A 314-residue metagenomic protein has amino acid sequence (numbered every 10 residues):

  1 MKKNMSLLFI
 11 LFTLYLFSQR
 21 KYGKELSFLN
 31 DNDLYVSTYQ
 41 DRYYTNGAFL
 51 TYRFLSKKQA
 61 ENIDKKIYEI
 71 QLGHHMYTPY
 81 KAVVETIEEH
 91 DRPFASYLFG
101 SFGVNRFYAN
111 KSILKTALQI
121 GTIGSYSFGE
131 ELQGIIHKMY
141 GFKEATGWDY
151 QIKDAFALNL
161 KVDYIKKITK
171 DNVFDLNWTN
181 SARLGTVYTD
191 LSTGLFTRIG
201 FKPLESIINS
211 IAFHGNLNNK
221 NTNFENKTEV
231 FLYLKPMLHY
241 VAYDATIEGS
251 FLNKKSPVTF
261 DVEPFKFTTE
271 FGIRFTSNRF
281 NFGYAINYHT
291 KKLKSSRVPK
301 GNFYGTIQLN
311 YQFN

Functional and structural regions predicted by a protein language model:
M1-G23, Y311-F313: Bacterial Sec-dependent N-terminal signal peptides
Y22-E61: N-terminal ordered "arm"
L26-N32, Y68-M76, L118-G124, W178-T186 (+4 more regions): Transmembrane beta-barrel strands of outer-membrane/channel proteins
S37-Y43, K111, K153, A182-S192 (+2 more regions): Solvent-exposed loop/turn segments connecting transmembrane beta-strands in outer-membrane beta-barrel proteins
N46-Y52, S96-G100, T116, F156-V162 (+4 more regions): Hydrophobic, lipid-facing positions within transmembrane beta-strands of outer-membrane proteins
L50-P79, T122, N278-N281: Glycine- and aromatic-enriched membrane insertion/assembly motifs of diderm outer-membrane and organelle channel
G73-S101, N105-N221, Y243-D261, Q312-N314: Outer-membrane pore/translocation modules
Y80-K81, K202-N314: Outer membrane beta-barrel transmembrane domains
